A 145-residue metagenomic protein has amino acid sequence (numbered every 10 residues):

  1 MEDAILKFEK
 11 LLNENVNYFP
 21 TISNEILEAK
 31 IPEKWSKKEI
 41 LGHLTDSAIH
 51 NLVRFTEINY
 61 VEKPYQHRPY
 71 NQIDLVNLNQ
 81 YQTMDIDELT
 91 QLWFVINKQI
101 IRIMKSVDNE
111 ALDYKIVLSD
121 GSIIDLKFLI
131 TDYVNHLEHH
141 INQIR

Functional and structural regions predicted by a protein language model:
M1-I5: N-terminal export signals and maturation junctions of secreted/periplasmic proteins
L6, L27-Q72, K115-R145: Short, contiguous alpha-helical
K7, L11, N17-T21, V76-D113: Acidic/histidine-rich alpha-helical segments that form the ligand environment of transition-metal centers
